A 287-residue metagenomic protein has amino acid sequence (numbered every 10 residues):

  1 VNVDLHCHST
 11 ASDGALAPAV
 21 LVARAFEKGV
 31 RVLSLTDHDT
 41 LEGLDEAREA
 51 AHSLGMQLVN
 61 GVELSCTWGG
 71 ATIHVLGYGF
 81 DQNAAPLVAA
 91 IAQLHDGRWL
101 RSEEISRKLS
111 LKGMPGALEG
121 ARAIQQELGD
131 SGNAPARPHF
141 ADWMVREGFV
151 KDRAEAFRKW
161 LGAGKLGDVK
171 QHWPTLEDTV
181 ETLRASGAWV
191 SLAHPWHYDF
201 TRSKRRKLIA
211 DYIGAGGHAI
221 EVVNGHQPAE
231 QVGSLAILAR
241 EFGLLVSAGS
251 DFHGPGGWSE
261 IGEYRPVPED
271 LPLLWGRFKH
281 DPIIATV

Functional and structural regions predicted by a protein language model:
V1-S9, A15-V30, E42-N83, L94 (+4 more regions): Charged catalytic cores and adjacent phosphate/nucleic-acid-binding surfaces used for phosphate/nucleic-acid chemistry
S34: A short beta-strand/loop micro-motif in the catalytic core of glycosyltransferases that engages the nucleotide-sugar
D81, A92-E103, A134: Short, amphipathic alpha-helical segments
V88-G97, E127-D130, L166-G167: Flexible, glycine/proline-enriched loop segments at strand-loop-helix junctions that form or flank small-ligand binding
D96-L128: Conserved phosphoryl-transfer catalytic core
D130-P195: Conserved acidic, metal-coordinating active-site core of Asp-based, Mg2+-dependent phosphoryl-transfer enzymes
